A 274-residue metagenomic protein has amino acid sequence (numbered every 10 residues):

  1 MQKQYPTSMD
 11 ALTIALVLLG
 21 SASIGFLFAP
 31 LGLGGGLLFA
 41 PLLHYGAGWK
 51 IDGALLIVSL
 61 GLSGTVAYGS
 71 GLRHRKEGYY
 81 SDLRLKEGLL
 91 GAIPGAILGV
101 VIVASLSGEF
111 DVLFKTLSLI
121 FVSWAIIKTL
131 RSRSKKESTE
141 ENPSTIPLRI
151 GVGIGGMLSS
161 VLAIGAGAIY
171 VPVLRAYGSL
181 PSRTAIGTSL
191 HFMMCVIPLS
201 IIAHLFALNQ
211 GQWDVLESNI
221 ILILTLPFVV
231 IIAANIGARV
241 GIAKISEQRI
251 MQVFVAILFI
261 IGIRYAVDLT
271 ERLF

Functional and structural regions predicted by a protein language model:
M1-L27, A40, H44-G53, G69-G156 (+1 more regions): Juxtamembrane transmembrane-helix boundary motif
F26-G36, S159-G167: Short helix-coil transition sites and intra-membrane helix breaks within transmembrane domains of multi-pass
L37-L42, L62-V66, L98, M194-P198: Hydrophobic alpha-helical segments within and immediately flanking transmembrane helices of multi-pass membrane proteins
F39-G53, I169-T184: Interfacial segments of multi-pass membrane proteins
K50-S59, L83-E87, S179-L190: Membrane-interface alpha-helices at helix entry/exit sites of multi-pass transporters
L56-G64, I93, I186-I197, L258: Transmembrane helix-bundle signature of multi-pass membrane transporters/permeases
T139-S144, A163, R175, R183-G187: Functional transmembrane core segments of multi-pass inner-membrane proteins
I150-V173: Hydrophobic, aromatic-rich membrane-embedded alpha-helical segments
